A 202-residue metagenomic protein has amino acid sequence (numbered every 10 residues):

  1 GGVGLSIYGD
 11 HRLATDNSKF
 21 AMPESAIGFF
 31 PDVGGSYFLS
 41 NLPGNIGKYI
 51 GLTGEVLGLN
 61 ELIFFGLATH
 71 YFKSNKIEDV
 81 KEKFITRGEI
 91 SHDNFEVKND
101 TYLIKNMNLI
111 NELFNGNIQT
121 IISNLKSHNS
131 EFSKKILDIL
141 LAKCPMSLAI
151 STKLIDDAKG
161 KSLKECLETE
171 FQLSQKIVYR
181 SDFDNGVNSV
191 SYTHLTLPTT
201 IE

Functional and structural regions predicted by a protein language model:
G1-G9, L13-N108: Conserved catalytic cores of soluble enzyme domains, especially glycine-rich substrate-binding beta-alpha loops
A14, S18, A68-K164: C-terminal long alpha-helix characteristic of the crotonase
S36-S40, L148-T152, F171, Q175: Predominant activation on well-ordered alpha-helical scaffold segments within soluble catalytic domains
E168-V178, D182: Short secondary-structure subsegments characteristic of cysteine-rich extracellular domains
D184-V187: NAD(P)-dependent Rossmann-like dehydrogenase/reductase catalytic/cofactor-binding core
T193-T199: Conserved small/polar residues in nucleotide/adenosyl-binding loops
